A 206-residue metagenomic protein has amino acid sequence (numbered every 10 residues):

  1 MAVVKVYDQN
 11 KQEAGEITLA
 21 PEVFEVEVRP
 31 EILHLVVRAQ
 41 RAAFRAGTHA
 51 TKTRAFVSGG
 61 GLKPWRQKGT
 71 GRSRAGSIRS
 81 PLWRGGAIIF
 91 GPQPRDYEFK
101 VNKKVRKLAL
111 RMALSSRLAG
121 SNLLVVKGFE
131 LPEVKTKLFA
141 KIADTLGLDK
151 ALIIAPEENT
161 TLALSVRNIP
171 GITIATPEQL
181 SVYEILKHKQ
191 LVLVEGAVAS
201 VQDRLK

Functional and structural regions predicted by a protein language model:
M1-A46, G91-K206: Extended polybasic, low-complexity segments that bind anionic RNA or targeting/receptor surfaces
P30-K68: A short, flexible low-complexity segment enriched in Lys/Arg and Gly/Pro that occurs in N-terminal basic tails
K52-F90: Glycine/serine-rich anion-binding loops at beta->alpha junctions that coordinate negatively charged ligand groups
